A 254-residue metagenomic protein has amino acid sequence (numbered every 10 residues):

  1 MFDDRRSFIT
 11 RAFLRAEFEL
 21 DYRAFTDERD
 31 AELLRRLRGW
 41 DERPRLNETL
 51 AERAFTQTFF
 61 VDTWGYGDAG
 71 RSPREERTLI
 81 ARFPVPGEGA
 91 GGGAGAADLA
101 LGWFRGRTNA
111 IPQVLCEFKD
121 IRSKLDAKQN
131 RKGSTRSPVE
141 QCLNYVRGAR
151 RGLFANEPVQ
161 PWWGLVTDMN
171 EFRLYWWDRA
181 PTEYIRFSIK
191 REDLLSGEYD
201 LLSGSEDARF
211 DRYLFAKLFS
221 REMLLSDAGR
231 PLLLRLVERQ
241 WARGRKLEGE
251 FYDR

Functional and structural regions predicted by a protein language model:
M1-D41, F104-V114, F118-L143, G148-R254: Short, basic/polar, glycine-containing "phosphate-handling" surface segments that engage DNA
D3-D4, F8-I9, F13, F59-V61 (+5 more regions): N-terminal functional modules and adjacent low-complexity/disordered segments of proteins
S7-F8, A69-A110: Active-site metal-binding core of divalent-cation-utilizing nuclease and nuclease-like domains
L34, G39-R43, A90-D98: Short N-terminal helix-initiation segments at or just after the protein's N-terminus
D41-I80: Acidic-basic catalytic patches of nuclease active cores, encompassing PD-(D/E)XK and other metal-cofactor nuclease
N47-E52, T56, G92-A96, S134-Q141: Phosphate/oxyanion-binding active-site loops and adjacent basic polyanion-contact surfaces
T58-D62, G102, I121: Generic, well-ordered alpha-helical scaffold segments in large soluble proteins
